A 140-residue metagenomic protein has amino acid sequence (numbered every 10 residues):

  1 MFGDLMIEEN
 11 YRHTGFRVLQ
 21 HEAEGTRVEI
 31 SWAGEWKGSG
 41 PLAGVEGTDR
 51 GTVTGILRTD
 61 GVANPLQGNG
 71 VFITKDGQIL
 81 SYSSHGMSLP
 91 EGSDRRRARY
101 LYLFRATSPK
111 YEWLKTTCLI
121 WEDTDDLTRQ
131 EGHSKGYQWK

Functional and structural regions predicted by a protein language model:
M1-K140: Beta-strand-enriched cores of mature, soluble protein domains
